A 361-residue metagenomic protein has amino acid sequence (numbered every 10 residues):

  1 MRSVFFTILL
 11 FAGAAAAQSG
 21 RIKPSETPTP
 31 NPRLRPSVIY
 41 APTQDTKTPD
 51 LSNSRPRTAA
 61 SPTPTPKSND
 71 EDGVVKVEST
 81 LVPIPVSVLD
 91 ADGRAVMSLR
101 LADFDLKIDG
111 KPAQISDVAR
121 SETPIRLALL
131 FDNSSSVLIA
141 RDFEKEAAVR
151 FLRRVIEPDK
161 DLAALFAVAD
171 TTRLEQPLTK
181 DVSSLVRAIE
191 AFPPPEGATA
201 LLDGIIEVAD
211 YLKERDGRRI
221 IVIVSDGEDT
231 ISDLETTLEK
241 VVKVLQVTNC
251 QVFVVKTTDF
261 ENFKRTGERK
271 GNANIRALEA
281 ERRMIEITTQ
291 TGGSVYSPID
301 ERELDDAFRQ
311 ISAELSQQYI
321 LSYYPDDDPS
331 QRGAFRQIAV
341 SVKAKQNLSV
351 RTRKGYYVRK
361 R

Functional and structural regions predicted by a protein language model:
M1-G20: Sec-dependent N-terminal signal peptides
A17-R361: Scaffold/interface architecture of coatomer-like assemblies
